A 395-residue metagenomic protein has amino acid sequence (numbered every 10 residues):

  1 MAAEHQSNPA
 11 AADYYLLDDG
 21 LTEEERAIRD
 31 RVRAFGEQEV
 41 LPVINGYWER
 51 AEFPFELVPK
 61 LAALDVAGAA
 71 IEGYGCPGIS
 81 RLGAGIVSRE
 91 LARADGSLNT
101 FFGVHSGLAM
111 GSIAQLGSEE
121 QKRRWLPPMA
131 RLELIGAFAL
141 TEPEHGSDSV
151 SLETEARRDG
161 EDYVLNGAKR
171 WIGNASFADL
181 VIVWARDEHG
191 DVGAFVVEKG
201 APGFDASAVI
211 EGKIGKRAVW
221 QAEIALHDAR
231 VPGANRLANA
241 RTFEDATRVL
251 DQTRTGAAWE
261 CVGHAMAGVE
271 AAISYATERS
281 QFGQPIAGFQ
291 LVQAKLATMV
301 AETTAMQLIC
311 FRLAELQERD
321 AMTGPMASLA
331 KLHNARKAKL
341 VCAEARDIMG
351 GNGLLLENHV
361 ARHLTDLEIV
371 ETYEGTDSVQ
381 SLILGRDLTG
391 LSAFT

Functional and structural regions predicted by a protein language model:
M1-F101, R124, P128, L388-T395: Amphipathic, small/basic residue-rich leader segments at the start of a protein or domain
A2-L17, L21, I86-V87, L108 (+2 more regions): Glycine-rich phosphate/cofactor-binding loops in nucleotide/flavin-utilizing enzymes
L17-L21, I28, A206-T304, V370 (+3 more regions): Glycine-rich beta->alpha junctions and the first turn(s) of the following alpha-helix
L41-E49, I273, T277-Q284, V300-H333 (+1 more regions): C-terminal helix-coil-helix/basic helical segment that borders enzyme active sites and/or dimer interfaces and provides
A63-I135, G173-L180, Q317-D320, R362-T365: Internal helix-loop-helix
M129-L132, V262, M266-V269, L296-M306 (+3 more regions): Alpha-helical transition-metal enzyme core signature, strongest for iron centers
T154-R157: A structural signal for short hydrophobic beta-strand segments in well-ordered beta-sheet cores
E161-D162, N166-S207: A short core secondary-structure module
